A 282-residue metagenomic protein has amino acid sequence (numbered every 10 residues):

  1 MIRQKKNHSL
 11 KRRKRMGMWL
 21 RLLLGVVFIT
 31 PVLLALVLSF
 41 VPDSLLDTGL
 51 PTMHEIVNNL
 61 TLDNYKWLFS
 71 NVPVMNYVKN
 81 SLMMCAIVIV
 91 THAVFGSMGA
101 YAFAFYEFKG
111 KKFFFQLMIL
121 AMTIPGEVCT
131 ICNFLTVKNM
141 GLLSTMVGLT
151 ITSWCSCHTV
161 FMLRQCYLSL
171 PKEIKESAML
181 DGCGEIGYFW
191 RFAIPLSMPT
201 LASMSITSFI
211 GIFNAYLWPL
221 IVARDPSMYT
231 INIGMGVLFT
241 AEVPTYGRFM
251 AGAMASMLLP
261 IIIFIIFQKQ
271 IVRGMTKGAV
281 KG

Functional and structural regions predicted by a protein language model:
M1-R3: Short, intrinsically disordered terminal tails adjacent to the first/last structured region
K5-G282: A structural signal for multi-pass alpha-helical bundles of membrane permease subunits that mediate small-molecule
